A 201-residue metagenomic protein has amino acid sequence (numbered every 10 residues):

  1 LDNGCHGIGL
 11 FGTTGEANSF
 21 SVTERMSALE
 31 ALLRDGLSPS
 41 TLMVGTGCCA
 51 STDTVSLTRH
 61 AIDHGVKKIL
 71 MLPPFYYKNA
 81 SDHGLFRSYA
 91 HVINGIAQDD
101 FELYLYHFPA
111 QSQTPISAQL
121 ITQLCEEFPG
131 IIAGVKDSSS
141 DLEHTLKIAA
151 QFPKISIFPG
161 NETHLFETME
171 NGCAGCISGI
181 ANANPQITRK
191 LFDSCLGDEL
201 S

Functional and structural regions predicted by a protein language model:
L1-P115, I132: Active-site beta->alpha loop and helix N-cap motifs at the rims of alpha/beta catalytic domains
A97-F101, P109-S201: Catalytic alpha/beta core domains of metabolic enzymes, predominantly
